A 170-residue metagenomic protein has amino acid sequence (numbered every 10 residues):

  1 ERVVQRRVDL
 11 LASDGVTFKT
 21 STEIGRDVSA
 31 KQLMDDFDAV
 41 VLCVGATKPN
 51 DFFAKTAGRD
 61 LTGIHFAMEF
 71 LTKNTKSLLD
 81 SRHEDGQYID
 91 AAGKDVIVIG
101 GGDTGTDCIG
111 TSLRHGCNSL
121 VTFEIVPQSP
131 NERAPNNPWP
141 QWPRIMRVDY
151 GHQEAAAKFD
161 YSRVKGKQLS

Functional and structural regions predicted by a protein language model:
E1-S170: Residues forming the flavin
